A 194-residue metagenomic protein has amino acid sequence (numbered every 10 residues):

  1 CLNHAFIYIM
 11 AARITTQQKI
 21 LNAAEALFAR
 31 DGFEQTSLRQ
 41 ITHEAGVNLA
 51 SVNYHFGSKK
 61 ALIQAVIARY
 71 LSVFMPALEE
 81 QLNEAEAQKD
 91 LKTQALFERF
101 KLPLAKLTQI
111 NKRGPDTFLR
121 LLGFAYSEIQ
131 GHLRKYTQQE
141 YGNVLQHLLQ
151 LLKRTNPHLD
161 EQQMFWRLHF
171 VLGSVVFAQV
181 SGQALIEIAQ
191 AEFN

Functional and structural regions predicted by a protein language model:
C1-T15: N-terminal intrinsically disordered/low-complexity leader segments
I14-N22, F56-E79, N83-E86, D90: An amphipathic alpha-helix adjacent to DNA-recognition modules
K19, L27-R69: Helix-turn-helix
E79-D116: Hydrophobic alpha-helical connector segments
A95, R113-T117, Q130-N156: Amphipathic alpha-helical packing segments from all-alpha helical-bundle domains
A95, R99, T117-L121, W166-G173: Amphipathic alpha-helical interaction segments
K106-I110, F124-Y136, M164, L168-E192: Amphipathic C-terminal alpha-helical segment
P115, N156, D160-L168: Membrane-interface starts of transmembrane alpha-helices
